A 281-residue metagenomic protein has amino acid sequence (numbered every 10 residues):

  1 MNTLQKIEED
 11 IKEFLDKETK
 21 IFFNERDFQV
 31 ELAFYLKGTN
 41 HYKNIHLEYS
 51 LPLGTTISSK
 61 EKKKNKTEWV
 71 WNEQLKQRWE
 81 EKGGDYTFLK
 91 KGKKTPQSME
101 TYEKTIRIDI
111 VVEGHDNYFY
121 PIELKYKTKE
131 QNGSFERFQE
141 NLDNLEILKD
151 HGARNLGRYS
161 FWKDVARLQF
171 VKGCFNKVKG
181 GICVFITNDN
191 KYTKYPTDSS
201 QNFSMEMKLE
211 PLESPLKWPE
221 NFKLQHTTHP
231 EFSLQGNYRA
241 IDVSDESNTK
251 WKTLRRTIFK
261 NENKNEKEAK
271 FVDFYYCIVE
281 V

Functional and structural regions predicted by a protein language model:
M1-N40, T55-N72: Interdomain/boundary linker segments immediately adjacent to catalytic/signaling cores
I21-F28, E103, G157-F161: Phosphate/oxyanion-binding active-site loops and adjacent basic polyanion-contact surfaces
G38-E103, D109: A short acidic/basic microdomain associated with nuclease active sites
L53-N72, Q131-F138, Y192-S204: Internal, charge-rich low-complexity segments
T101-T105, E268-F271: A short catalytic or substrate-binding loop motif that flags glycine-/basic-rich loops and adjacent residues that bind
E103-K104, I108-L124, K129-E130: Active-site beta-strand-loop-beta-strand hairpin of nuclease catalytic cores that positions key catalytic residues
F119, Y126-K194: Catalytic cores of nucleic-acid endonucleases
C174-G180, I186-V281: Non-catalytic C-terminal interaction segments of nucleic acid-processing enzymes
